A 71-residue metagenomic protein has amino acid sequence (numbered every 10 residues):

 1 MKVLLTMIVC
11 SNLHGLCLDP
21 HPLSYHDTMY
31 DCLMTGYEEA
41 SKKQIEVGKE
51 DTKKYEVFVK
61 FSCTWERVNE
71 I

Functional and structural regions predicted by a protein language model:
M1-V3, C17-H21, V47-K53: Short, intrinsically disordered, charge-biased short linear motifs at domain edges
K2-H14: Hydrophobic alpha-helical targeting segments used for export or membrane insertion
C17-D31: A short, exposed loop/beta-hairpin motif centered on an aromatic-Gly-Thr core
T28, T35-A40: Short, well-ordered alpha-helical segments
S41-I71: Short, mixed-charge low-complexity intrinsically disordered segments
